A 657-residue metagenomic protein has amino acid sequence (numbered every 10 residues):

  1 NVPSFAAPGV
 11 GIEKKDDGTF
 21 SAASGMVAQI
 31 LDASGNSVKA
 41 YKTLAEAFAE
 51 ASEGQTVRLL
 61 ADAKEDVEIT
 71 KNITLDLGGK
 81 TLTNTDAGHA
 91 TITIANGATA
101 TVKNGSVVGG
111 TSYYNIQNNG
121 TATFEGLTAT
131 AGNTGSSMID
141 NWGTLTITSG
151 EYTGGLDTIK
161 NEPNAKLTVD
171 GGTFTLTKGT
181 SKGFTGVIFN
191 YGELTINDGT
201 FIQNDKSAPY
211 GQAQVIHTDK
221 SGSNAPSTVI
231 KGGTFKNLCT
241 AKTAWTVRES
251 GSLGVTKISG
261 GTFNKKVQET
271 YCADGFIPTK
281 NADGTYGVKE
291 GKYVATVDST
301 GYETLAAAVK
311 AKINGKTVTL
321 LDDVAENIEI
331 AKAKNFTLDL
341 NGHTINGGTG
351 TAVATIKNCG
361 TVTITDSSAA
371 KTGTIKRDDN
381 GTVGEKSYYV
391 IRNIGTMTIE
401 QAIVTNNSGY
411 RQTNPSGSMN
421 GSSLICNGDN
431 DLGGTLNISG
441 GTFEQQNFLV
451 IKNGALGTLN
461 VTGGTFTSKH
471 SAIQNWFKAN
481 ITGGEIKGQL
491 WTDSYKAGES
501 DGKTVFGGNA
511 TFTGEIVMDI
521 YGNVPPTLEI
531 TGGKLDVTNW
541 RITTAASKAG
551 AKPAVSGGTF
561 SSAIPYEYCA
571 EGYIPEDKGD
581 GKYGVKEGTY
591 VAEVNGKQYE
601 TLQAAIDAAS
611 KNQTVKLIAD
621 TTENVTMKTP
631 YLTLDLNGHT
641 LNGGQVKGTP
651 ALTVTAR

Functional and structural regions predicted by a protein language model:
N1-A7, D66-T74, T91-V108, Q117-G132 (+16 more regions): Surface-exposed loop/turn motifs in large extracellular/passenger domains
P3-L31, F48, L60, L75 (+11 more regions): Intrinsically disordered, low-complexity repeat and linker tracts
S21, V27-Q29, A40, T56-L60 (+20 more regions): Ordered hydrophobic segments in well-structured contexts
M26-L60, K292-L321, N327, T589-I618: Acidic Gly/Asp/Thr-rich repetitive segments characteristic of extracellular carbohydrate-active and adhesion proteins
L44-E46, A87-A90, L305-K310, T349-V353 (+4 more regions): A short, sequence-level motif marking secondary-structure junctions
Q55-A87, G150-G155, K316-G350, A510 (+1 more regions): N-terminal extracellular ligand-recognition/capping segment immediately after the signal peptide
